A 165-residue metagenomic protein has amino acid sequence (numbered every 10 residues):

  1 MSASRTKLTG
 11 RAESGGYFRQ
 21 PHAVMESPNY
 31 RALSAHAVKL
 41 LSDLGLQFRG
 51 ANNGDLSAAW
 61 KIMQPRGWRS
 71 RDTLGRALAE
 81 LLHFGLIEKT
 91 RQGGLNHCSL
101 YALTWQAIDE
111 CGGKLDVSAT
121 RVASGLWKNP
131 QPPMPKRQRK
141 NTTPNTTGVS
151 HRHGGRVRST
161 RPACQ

Functional and structural regions predicted by a protein language model:
M1-A35, Q47, V117-Q131: Positively charged, structured surface patches that bind polyanionic biopolymers
M1-S4, P132-Q165: Intrinsically disordered, low-complexity and often Lys/Arg-enriched segments
A3, S27, R31, H36 (+1 more regions): Winged helix-turn-helix DNA-binding recognition segment
L8, E13-S14, N52, R91 (+4 more regions): Intrinsically disordered, low-complexity segments enriched in small/polar residues
G16-Q20, V24, D55, W60-I62 (+6 more regions): Append "and, occasionally, other polyanion-binding protein interfaces
K39-D43: Pre-recognition alpha-helix immediately N-terminal to the DNA-recognition helix within helix-turn-helix or winged-helix
W105-N141: Short, amphipathic alpha-helical interaction segments positioned at domain boundaries
